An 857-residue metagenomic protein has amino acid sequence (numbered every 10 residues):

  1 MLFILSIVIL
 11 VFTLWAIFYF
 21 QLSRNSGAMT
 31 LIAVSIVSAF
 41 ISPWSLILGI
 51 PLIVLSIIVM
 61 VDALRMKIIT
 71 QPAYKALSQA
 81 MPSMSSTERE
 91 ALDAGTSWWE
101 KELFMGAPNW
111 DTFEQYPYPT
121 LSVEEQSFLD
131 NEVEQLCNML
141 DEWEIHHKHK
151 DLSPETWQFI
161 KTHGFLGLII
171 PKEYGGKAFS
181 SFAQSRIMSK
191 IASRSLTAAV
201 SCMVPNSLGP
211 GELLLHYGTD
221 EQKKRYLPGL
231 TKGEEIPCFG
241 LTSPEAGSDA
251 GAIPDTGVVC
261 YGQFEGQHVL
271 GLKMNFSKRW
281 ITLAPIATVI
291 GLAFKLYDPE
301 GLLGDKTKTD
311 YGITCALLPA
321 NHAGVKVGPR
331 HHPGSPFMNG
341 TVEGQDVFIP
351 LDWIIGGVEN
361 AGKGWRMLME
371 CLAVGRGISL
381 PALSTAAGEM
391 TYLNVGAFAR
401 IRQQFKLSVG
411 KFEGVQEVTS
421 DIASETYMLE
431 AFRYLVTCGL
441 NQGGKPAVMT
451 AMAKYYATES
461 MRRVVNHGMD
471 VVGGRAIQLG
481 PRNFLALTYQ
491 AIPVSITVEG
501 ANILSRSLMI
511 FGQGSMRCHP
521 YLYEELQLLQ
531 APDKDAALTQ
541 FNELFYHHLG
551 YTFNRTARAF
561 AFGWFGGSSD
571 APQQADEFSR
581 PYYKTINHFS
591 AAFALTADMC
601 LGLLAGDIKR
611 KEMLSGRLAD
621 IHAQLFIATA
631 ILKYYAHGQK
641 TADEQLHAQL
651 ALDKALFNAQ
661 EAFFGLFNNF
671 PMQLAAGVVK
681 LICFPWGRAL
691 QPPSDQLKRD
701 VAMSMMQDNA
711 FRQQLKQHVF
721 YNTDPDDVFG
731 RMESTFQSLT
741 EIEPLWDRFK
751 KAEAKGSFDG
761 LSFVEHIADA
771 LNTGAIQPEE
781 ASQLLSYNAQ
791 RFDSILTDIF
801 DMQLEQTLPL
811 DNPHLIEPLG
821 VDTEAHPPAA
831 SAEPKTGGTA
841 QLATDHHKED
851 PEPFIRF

Functional and structural regions predicted by a protein language model:
L10-I17, G27-V37, L48-P205, E212 (+4 more regions): Amphipathic, small/basic residue-rich leader segments at the start of a protein or domain
Q267-V325: A short core secondary-structure module
A323-F348: Flexible, small-/acidic-enriched active-site or ligand-binding loops
T341-R376, L393-G410, Y434, R555-R580 (+1 more regions): A glycine-rich, basic-preceded beta-loop-alpha segment at the flavin cofactor/substrate interface of flavin-utilizing
G414-N441, N466-M469, A623-Y634: Loop-to-helix element that buttresses phosphate recognition and phosphoryl-transfer chemistry
G444-A476, Q645-A659: Charged, glycine-rich active-site and insertion segments that engage polyanionic ligands
V465-Y489, L666-G677: A glycine-biased, small/acidic residue-tolerant capping/turn segment at secondary-structure junctions
F560-P572, E577-D845, E849-F857: C-terminal amphipathic alpha-helical interaction region
